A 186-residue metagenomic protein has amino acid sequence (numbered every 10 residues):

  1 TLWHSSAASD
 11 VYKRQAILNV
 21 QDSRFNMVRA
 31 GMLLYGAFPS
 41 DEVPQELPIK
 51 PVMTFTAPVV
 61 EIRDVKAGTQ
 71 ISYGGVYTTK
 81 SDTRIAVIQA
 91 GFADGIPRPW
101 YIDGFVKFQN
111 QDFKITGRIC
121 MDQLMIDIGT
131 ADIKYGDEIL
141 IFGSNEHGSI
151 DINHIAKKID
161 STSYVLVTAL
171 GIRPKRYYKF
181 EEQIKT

Functional and structural regions predicted by a protein language model:
T1-A8, Y12: Single conserved hydrophobic/aromatic residue that forms the stacking wall/gate of nucleotide- or nucleobase-binding
S9-D10, V28-A30, I115-T116, I141: General beta-strand structural signal in soluble alpha/beta enzymes
D10, A16-N19: Active-site glycine- and acidic-residue-rich loops that bind and position anionic ligands or nucleotide-like cofactors
V11, P51, H154-K158: Catalytic cores of large soluble enzymes that bind and process phosphate-bearing ligands
K13, G31, V59, N110 (+1 more regions): Conserved, mostly hydrophobic/aromatic
L18-I102: Active-site loop ensemble at the mouth of alpha/beta enzyme cores that anchors a bound cofactor
D64-T186: C-terminal accessory subdomain/extension
